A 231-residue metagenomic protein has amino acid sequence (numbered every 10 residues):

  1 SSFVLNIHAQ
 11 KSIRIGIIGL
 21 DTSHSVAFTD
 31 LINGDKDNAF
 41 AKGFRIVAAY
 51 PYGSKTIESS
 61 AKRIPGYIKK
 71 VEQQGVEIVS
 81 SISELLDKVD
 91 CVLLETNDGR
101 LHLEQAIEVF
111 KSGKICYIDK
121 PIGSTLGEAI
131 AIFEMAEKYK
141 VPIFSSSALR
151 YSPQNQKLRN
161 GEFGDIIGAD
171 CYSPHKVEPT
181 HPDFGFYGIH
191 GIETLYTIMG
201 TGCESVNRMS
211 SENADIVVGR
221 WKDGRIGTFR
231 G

Functional and structural regions predicted by a protein language model:
S1-S2: Bacterial N-terminal signal peptides
I7-S112, K138, G200-T201, R220-W221: N-terminal glycine-/serine-/threonine-rich beta1-alpha1-beta2 phosphate-ribose binding loop of Rossmann-like
Q10, I122-H181: A contiguous active-site-proximal alpha/beta segment in oxidoreductase catalytic domains
T22, N97-R100, I122-G123, L149-Y151 (+2 more regions): Short beta->alpha connector loops
S23-H24, H102, I115, S147 (+1 more regions): Histidine-centered active-site/metal-ligand motif
S80, I118, I143-S145: Hydrophobic residues in well-ordered beta-strands that form the structural core
G113-I115, K120-P121: Short helix/strand-capping hinge loops at secondary-structure junctions that flank key functional elements
A169-G231: Rossmann-like dinucleotide-binding domain that binds NAD(P)(H)
